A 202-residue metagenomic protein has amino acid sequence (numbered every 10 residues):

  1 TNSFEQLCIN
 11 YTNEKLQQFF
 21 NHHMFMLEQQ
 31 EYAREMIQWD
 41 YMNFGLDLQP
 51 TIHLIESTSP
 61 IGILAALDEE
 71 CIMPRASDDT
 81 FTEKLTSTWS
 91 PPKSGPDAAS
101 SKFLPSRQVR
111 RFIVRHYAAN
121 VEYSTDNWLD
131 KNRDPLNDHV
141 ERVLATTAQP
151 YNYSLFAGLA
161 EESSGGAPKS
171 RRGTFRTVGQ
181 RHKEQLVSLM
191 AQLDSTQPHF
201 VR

Functional and structural regions predicted by a protein language model:
N2-R202: Extended, low-complexity interaction tracts enriched in P/G/S/Q
